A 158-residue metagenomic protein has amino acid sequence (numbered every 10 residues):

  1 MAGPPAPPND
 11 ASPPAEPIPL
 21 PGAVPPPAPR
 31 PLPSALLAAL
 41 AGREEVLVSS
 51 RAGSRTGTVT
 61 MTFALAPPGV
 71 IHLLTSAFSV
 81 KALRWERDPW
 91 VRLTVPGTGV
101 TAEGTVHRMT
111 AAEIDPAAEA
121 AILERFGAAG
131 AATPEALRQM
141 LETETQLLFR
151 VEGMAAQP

Functional and structural regions predicted by a protein language model:
A2-A28, T98-P158: Charged, gly/pro-rich active-site loop segments
D10, P14-T56: Short, conserved active-site entrance elements at the starts or edges of catalytic domains
P33-S34, S79, P134: Structural motif corresponding to alpha-helix initiation and N-cap regions
L36-L37, A82, L137-R138: Short amphipathic alpha-helical segments and helix-helix/interface helices
R43-A77, V91-L93, A102: Short beta-strand segments
S79-K81, R108: Short, surface-exposed beta-strand-loop junctions and turns on beta-sheet-rich folds
D88: Basic, amphipathic alpha-helical patches used to engage nucleic acids or provide basic targeting signals, exemplified
